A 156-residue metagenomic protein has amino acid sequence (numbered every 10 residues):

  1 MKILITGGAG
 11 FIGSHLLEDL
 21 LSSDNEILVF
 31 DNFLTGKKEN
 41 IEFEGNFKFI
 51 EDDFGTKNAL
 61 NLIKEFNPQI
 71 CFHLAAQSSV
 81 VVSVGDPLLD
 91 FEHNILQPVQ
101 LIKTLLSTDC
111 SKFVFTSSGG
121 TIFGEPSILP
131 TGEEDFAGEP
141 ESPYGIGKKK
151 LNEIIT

Functional and structural regions predicted by a protein language model:
M1-T156: N-terminal Rossmann-like NAD(P)+-binding domain of SDR-like oxidoreductases, especially those catalyzing
